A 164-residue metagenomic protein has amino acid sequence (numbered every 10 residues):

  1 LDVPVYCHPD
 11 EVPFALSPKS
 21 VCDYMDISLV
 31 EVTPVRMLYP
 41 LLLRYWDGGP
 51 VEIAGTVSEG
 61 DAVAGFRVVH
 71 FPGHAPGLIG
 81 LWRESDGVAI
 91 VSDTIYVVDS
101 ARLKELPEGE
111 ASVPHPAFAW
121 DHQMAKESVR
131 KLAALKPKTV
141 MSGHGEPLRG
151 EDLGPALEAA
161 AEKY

Functional and structural regions predicted by a protein language model:
L1-D2, C22-Y24, L106-E108, A156-A160: Glycine-rich, phosphate-binding/catalytic loops in enzymes
L1-V12, T139: Active-site metal-binding motif and surrounding structural segment of the metallo-beta-lactamase
Y6-D10, L29-T33, L81-W82, S92-I95 (+2 more regions): Glycine-rich loops and low-complexity Gly/Arg-rich segments that provide flexible linkers or classic glycine-based
E11-H70, W120, M124-K136: Metallo-beta-lactamase
S17-V21, S100-K104, L153-P155: Short aromatic-enriched loop/helix-cap "lid" or pocket-rim segments at secondary-structure transitions that line
E52, R67-P72, P76-E151: Metallo-beta-lactamase
G145-Y164: Binuclear metal-ion centers of metallo-dependent hydrolases, dominated by the metallo-beta-lactamase
